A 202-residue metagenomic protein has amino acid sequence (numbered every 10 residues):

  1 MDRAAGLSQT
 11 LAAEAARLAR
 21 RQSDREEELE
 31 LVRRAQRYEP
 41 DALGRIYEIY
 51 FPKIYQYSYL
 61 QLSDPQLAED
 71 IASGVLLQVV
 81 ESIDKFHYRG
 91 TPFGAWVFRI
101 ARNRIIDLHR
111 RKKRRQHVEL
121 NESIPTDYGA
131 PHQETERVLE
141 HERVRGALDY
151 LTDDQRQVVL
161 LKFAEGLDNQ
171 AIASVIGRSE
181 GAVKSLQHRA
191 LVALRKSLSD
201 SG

Functional and structural regions predicted by a protein language model:
D2-A13, R137-V138, S174-G177, L191-G202: C-terminal edge and immediately downstream basic/flexible tail or linker adjoining helix-turn-helix-like DNA-binding
L11-R17, D24-R25, R115-R137, H141: Internal acidic/polar
A12-A16, Y47-P65, S82, F98 (+2 more regions): Amphipathic, Lys/Arg- and hydrophobic-enriched alpha-helical face
E26, V32-Y55: A short, charge-rich alpha-helical start-of-domain segment used by transcription regulators
Q36-R37, L60-P65, G74-T91, R111-K113: Sigma70-family region 2
D70-L77, T91-N103: Structural recognition of an alpha-helix C-terminal capping motif at a helix-to-coil junction
E81-Y88, F98-L120, R137: Arg/Lys-rich amphipathic alpha helix in sigma70-family domain 2
G146-Q157, L161, E165-A182: Helix-turn-helix DNA-binding module
